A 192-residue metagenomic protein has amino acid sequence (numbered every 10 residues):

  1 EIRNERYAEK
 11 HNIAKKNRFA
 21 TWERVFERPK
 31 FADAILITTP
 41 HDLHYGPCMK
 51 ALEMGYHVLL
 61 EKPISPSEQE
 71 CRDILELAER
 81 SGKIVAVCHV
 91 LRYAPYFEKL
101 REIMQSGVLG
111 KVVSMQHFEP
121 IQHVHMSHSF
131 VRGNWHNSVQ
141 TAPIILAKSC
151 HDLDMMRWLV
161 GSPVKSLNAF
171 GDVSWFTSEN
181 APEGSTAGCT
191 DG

Functional and structural regions predicted by a protein language model:
E1-I13: N-terminal Rossmann-like dinucleotide-binding module
K15-W22: Conserved SAM-binding strand-loop segment of SAM-dependent methyltransferases
F19, L59, I84-A86, Q116 (+1 more regions): Structural detector of well-ordered beta-strand residues that form the stable sheet scaffold of enzyme domains
P29, A34, P40-Y93, G107: Beta-strand-loop-alpha-helix segment that lines the small-molecule cofactor/substrate pocket of alpha/beta enzymes
I35-L36, M115: Receiver (REC) domain switch-region micro-motif
T38-T39, E119: Glycine-rich, N-terminal phosphate-binding loop of Rossmann-like dinucleotide-binding domains
L91-G192: Predominantly a Rossmann-like dinucleotide-binding segment in NAD(P)-dependent oxidoreductases
